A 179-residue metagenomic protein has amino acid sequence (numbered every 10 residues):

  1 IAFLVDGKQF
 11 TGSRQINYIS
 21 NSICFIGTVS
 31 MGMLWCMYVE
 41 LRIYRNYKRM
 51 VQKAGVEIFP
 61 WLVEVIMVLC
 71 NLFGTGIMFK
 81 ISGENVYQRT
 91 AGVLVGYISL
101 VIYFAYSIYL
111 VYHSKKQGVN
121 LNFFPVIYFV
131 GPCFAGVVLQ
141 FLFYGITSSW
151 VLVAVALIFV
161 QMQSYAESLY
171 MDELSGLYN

Functional and structural regions predicted by a protein language model:
I1-E40, E57-T75, V126-F141: Hydrophobic alpha-helical transmembrane segments of multi-pass membrane proteins
T11, E40-A54, V111-N122: Membrane-interface helix-boundary motifs at transmembrane edges
Q15-S20, S82-A91, I108-N120, A135-V138: Short juxtamembrane and helix-loop transition motifs at transmembrane-helix boundaries in membrane proteins
Y18-V29, Q88-V101, V151-A154: Alpha-helical transmembrane segments of polytopic membrane proteins
L34-Y38, G74, Y97-G118: Alpha-helical transmembrane segments in multipass membrane proteins, preferentially the mid-helix core
E64-Y106, Q140, I146: Extracellular-loop-to-transmembrane junctions of the mid-late helices
Y109-S168: Interfacial "cap-and-anchor" motif at the non-cytosolic start of specific transmembrane alpha-helices
Y165-N179: Conserved nucleotide-binding and Mg2+-coordinating catalytic segments in signaling enzymes
